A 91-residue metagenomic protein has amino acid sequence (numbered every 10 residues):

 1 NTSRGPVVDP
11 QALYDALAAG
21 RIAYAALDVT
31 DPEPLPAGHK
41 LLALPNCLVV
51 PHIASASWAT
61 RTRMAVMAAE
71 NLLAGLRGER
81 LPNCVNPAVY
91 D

Functional and structural regions predicted by a protein language model:
T2-D91: Rossmann-like dinucleotide-binding domain for NAD(H)/NADP(H)
